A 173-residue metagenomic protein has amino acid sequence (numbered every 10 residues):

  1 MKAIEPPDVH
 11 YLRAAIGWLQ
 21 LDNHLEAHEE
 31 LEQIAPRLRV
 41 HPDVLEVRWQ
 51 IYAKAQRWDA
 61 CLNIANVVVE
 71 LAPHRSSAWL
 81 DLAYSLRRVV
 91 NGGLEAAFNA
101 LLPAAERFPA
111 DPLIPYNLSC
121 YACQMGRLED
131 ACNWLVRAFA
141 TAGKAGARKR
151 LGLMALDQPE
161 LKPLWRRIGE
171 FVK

Functional and structural regions predicted by a protein language model:
L21-E29, A55-V67, V89-P103, R127-W134: Structural signature of tandem alpha-helical TPR/SEL1-like repeats, specifically the intra-repeat loop/turn
Q33-P36, N66-E70, L102-E106, A140: Conserved structural position within tetratricopeptide repeats
R39, P73, F108-P109, G143: Short coil turns that delineate tetratricopeptide repeat
C123-Q124, L128-A147, G169-V172: TPR/TPR-like (Sel1-like) alpha-helical repeat modules
A147-K173: Terminal, low-structured helical/coil segments at or just beyond the last alpha-helical repeat
